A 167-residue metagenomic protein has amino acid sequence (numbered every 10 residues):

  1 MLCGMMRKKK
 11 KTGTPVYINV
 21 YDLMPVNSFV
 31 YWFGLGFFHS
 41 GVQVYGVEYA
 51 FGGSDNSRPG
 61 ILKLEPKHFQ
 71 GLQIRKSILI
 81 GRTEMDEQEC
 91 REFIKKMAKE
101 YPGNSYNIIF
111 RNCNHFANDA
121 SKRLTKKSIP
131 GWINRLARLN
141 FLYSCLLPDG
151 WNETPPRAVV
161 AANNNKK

Functional and structural regions predicted by a protein language model:
M1-R111, L124, Y143-K167: Non-catalytic ligand/cofactor/substrate-binding and regulatory segments of enzyme domains
F110-C113, N118-I133: Domain-scale recognition of modular recruitment/scaffold domains used in eukaryotic signaling
G131-L146: Chromatin/DNA-recognition segments of nuclear transcriptional regulators
